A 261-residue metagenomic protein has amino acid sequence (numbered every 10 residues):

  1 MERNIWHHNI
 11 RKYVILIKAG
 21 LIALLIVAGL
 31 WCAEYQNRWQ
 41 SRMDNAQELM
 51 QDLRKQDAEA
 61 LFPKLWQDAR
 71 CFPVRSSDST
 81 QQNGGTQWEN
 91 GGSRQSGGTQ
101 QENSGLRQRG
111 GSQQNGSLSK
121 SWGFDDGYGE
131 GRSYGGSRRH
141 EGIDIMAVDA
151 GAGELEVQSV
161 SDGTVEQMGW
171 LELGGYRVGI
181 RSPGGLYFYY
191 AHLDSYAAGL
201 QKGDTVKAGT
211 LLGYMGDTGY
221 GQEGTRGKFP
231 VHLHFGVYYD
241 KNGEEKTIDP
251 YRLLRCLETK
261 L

Functional and structural regions predicted by a protein language model:
R3-L25: N-terminal Sec-pathway targeting helices
A23-Y35: Hydrophobic alpha-helical membrane-insertion segments, chiefly the h-region of N-terminal signal peptides
E34-G98, E102-Y176, A208, G221 (+1 more regions): Surface-exposed, glycine-biased beta-strand/turn segments
Q81, R94, Q113, K202 (+3 more regions): Acidic, glycine-rich catalytic/binding loops that coordinate metals and/or anionic ligands
S137-A150, G179-L186, V237-P250: Small beta-barrel nucleic-acid-binding modules, principally OB-folds
M146, R181, A191-D194, K207 (+2 more regions): Residue-level detector of conserved, well-ordered beta-strand and adjacent loop positions that form binding/recognition
S159-G199, R226, V231: Zn2+-dependent peptidoglycan hydrolase active-site motif and core
R177-I180, K207-E223: Short hydrophobic beta/alpha edge segments that flank linear recognition/processing sites
